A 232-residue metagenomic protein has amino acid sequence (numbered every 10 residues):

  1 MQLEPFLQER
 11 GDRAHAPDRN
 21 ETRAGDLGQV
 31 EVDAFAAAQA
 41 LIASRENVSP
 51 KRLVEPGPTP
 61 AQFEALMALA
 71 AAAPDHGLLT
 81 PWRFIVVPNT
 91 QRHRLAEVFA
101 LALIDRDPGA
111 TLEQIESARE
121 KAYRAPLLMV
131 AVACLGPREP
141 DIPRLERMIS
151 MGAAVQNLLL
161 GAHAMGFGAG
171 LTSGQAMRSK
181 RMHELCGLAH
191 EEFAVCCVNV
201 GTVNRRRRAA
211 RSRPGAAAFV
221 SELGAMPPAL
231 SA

Functional and structural regions predicted by a protein language model:
M1-R124, P228-A232: N-terminal amphipathic, basic helical "cap/leader" segment at the start of enzyme domains
L41, L128-V130, V195-N199, V220-E222: Conserved hydrophobic/aromatic beta-strand scaffold that supports enzyme active sites
A70, M129, L135-L185: Small-aliphatic-rich amphipathic alpha-helix that forms the alpha element of a beta-alpha
T90-R94, A100-L101, L135-P137, K180 (+1 more regions): Short, charged/polar surface micro-motifs in flexible loops or helix N-caps
A96-E97, D141, R208-R211: Short, charged, solvent-exposed linker or helix-capping segments at domain edges/interfaces that act as flexible hinges
K121, L185-R211: A glycine-rich helix N-cap at a beta->alpha junction
R208-A232: Phosphate/diphosphate-binding glycine-rich loops and adjacent basic-rich segments that engage nucleotide
